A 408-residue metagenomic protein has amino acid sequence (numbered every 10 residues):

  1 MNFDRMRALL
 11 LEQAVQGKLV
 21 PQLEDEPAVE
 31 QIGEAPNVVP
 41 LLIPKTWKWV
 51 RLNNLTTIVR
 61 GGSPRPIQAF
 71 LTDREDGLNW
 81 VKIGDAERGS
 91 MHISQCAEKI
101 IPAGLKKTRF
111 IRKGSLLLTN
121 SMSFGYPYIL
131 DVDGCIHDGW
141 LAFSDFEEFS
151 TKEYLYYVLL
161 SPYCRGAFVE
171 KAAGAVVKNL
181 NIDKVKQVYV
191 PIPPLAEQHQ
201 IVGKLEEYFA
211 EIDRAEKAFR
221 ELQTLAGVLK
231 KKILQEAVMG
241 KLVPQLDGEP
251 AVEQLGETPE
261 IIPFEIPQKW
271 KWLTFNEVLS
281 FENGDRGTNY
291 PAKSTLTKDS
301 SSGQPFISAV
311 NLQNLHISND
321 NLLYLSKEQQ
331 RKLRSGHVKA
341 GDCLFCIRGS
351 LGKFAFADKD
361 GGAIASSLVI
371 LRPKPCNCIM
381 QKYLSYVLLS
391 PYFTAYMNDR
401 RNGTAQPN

Functional and structural regions predicted by a protein language model:
M1-D25, V29-I32, F209-L255: Short amphipathic coiled-coil heptad-repeat segments
L9, N37-S63, Q187, P191 (+3 more regions): Non-catalytic DNA-recognition/assembly elements of restriction-modification systems
Q22-P27, R65-T72, E170-A172, P244-P250 (+3 more regions): Short coil/turn segments at secondary-structure boundaries
V38, D138-W140, V185-Q187, I261 (+2 more regions): Short, solvent-exposed beta-strand edge segments and adjacent coil->beta transition regions
V38, N53-F70, G84-K113, I136 (+2 more regions): Sequence-specific dsDNA recognition surfaces
W47, L155, K184-R220, W270 (+1 more regions): Amphipathic alpha-helical segments
K82-G84, S94-L160, N181, S308-A309 (+2 more regions): A short beta-sheet element
L141, V158-V190, V387-N408: Specificity-determining recognition surfaces
